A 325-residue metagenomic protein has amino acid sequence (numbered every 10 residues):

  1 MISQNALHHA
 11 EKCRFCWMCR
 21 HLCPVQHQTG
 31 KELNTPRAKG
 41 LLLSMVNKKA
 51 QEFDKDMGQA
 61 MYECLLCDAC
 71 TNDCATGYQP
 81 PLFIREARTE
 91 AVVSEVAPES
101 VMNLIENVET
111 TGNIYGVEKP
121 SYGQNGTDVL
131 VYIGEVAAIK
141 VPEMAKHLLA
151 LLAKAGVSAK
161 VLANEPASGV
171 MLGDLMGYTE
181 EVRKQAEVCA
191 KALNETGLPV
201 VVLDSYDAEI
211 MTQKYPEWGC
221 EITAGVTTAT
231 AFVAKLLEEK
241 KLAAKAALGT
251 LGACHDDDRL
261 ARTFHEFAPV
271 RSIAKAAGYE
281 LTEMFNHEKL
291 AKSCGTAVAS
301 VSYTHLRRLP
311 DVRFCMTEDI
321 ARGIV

Functional and structural regions predicted by a protein language model:
M1-N5, N34-D56, A268-K275, S300-S302: Short, charged low-complexity linear segments at domain edges
L7-Q26, D54-Y78, D257-L260: Cysteine-centered iron-sulfur cluster-binding motifs in ferredoxin-type domains/subunits of redox enzymes
G40-G219, L309: Iron-sulfur-cluster electron-transfer modules
Q124-V129, A246-G252: A short, charged/proline- and glycine-enriched loop that marks the coil->beta-strand transition at the N-terminal
D204-D207, T230, T317-D319, V325: Helix N-cap/beta->alpha junction signal
I222-A243, N286-K289: Short, flexible loop segments at boundaries between secondary-structure elements
G252-Y303: Redox- and metal-dependent alpha/beta enzyme cores, enriched for Fe-S-associated oxidoreductases and cofactor-handling
H305-D311: Residue-level detector of conserved catalytic or cofactor/ligand-binding positions in enzyme active sites
